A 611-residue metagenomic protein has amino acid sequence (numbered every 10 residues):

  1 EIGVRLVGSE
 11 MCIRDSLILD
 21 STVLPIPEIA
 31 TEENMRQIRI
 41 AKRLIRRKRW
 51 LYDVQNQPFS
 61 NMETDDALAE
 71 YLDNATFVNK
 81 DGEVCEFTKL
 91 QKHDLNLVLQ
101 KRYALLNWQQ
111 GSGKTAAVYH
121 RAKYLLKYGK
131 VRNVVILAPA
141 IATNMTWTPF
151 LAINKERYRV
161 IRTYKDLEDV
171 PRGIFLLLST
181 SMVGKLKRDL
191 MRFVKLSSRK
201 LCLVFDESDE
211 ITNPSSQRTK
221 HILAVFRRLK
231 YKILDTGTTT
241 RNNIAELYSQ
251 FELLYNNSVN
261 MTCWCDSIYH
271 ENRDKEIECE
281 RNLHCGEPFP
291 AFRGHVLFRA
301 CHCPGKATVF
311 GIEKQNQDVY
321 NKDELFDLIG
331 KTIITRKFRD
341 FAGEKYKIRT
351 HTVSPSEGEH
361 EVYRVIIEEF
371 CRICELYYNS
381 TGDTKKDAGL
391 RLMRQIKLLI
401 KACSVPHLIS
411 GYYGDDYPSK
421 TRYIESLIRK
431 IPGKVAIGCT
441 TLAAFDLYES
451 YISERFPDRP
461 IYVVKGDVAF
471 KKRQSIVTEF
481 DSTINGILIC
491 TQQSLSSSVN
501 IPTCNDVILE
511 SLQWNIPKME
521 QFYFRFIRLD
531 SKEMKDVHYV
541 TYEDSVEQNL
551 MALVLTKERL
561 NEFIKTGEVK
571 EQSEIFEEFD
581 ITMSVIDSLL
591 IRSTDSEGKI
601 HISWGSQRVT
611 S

Functional and structural regions predicted by a protein language model:
I2-G8, I13: Single conserved hydrophobic/aromatic residue that forms the stacking wall/gate of nucleotide- or nucleobase-binding
E63-N107: Conserved pre-motif I regulatory segment
A67, C85, L99, Q109-G113 (+7 more regions): Conserved Helicase C-terminal RecA-like lobe
T115-H120, K130-A152, I244-E246, T440-A443: Conserved Walker A/P-loop ATP-binding site and its immediately adjacent core in helicase/helicase-like ATPase domains
I141, I161-E168, S179-K185, T212-S215 (+4 more regions): Conserved helicase motor
L177-M182, R192, L196, S216-K230 (+6 more regions): Inter-lobe coupling linker of SF2 helicases/translocases
R459-N549, K557: Conserved RecA-like P-loop NTPase helicase motor core
W514-E520, I527-V609: A conserved SF2-helicase RecA2
